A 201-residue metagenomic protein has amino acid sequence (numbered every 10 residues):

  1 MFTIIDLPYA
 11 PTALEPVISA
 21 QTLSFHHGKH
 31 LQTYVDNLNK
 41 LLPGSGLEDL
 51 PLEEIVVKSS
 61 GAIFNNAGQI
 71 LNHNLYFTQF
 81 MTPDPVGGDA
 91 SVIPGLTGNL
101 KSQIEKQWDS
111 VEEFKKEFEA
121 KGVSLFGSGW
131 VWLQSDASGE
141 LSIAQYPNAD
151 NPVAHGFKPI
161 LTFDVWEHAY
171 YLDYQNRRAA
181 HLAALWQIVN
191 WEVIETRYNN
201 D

Functional and structural regions predicted by a protein language model:
M1-D201: Feature for soluble, non-membrane regions of globular proteins
